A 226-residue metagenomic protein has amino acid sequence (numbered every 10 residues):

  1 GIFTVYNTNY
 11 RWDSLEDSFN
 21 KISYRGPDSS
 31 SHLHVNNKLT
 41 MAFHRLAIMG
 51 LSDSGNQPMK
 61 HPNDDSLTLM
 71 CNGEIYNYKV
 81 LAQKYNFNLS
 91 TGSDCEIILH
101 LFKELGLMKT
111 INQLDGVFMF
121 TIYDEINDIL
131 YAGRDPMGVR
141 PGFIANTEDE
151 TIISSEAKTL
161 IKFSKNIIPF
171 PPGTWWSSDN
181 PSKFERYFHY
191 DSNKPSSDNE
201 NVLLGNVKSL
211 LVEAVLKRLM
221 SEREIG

Functional and structural regions predicted by a protein language model:
G1-G226: Cysteine-centered catalytic environments shared across enzyme families
